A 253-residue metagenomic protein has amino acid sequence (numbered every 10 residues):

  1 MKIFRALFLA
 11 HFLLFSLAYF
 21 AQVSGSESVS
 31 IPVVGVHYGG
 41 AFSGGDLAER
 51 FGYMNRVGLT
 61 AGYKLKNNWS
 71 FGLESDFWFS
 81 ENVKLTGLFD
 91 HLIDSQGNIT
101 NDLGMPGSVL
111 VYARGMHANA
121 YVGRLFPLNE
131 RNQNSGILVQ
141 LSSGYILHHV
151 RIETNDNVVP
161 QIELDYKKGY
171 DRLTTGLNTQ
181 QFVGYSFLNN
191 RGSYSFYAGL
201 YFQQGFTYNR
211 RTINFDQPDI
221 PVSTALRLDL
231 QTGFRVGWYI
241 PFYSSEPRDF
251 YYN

Functional and structural regions predicted by a protein language model:
S16-F20: N-terminal signal peptide c-region/cleavage motif recognized by signal peptidases
A21-E74, W78, G237, P241 (+1 more regions): Short glycine/proline- and aromatic-enriched beta-strand/turn motifs that initiate or cap beta-hairpins
Q22-I31, N68, L128-G136, L188-F196 (+1 more regions): Short loop/turn motifs that connect adjacent beta-strands in outer-membrane beta-barrel proteins
S30, Y53-V57, R114-A118, S135 (+3 more regions): Residues that define the transmembrane beta-barrel architecture of outer-membrane proteins
V36, G40, L59-Y63, S75 (+5 more regions): Residues on the lipid-exposed face of transmembrane beta-strands in outer-membrane beta-barrel proteins
G39-G45, S80-N82, L125-N129, H148 (+2 more regions): Sequence/structural signature of outer-membrane beta-barrel proteins
G45-R50, V83-G115, H148-G176, T207-D216 (+2 more regions): Extracellular/periplasm-exposed beta-strand and loop segments of Gram-negative cell-envelope proteins, dominated by
Q181, F187-N253: Predominantly the C-terminal beta-signal and adjacent terminal strand-loop region of outer-membrane beta-barrel
